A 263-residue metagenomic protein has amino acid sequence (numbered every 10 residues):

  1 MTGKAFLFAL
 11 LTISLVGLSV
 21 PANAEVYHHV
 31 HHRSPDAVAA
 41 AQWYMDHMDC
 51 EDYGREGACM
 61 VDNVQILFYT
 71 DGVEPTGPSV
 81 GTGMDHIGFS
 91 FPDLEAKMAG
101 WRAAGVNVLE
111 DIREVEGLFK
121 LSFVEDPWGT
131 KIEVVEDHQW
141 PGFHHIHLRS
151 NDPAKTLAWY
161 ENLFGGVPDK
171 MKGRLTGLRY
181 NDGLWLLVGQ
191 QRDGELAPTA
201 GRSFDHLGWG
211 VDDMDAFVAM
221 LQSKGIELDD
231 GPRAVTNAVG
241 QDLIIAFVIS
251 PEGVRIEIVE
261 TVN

Functional and structural regions predicted by a protein language model:
M1-G3: N-terminal secretory signal peptides that target proteins for export/translocation
L7-G17: Bacterial N-terminal signal peptides
P21-A41, M84-F89, E133-A158, V167-K170 (+3 more regions): N-terminal beta-strand motif that seeds the catalytic metal site of vicinal oxygen chelate
H28-G72, R113-F123, H147-L186, Q191 (+4 more regions): Core segments of cupin and vicinal oxygen chelate
V61-E110: Mid-chain, structured segments of secreted extracytoplasmic proteins
T76-P78, P198, A234-A238: Gly/Pro-rich loop segments of beta-rich domains
F91-L94, V211-D215: Short proline/glycine-enriched turn/loop motifs at strand-loop junctions of beta-rich domains
M98, R102-L148, K170-Q190, W209 (+2 more regions): Vicinal oxygen chelate
